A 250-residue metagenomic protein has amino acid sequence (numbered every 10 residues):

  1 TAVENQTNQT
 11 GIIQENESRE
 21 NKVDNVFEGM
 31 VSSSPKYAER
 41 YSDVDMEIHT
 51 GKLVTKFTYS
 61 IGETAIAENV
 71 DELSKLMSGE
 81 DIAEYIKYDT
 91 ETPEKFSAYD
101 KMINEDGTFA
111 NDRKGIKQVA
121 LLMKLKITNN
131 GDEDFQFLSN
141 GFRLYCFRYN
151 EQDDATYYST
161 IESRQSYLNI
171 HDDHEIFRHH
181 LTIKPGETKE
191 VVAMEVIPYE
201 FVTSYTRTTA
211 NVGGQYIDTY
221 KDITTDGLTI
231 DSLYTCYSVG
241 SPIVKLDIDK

Functional and structural regions predicted by a protein language model:
T1-K250: Conserved functional micro-motifs across diverse proteins
